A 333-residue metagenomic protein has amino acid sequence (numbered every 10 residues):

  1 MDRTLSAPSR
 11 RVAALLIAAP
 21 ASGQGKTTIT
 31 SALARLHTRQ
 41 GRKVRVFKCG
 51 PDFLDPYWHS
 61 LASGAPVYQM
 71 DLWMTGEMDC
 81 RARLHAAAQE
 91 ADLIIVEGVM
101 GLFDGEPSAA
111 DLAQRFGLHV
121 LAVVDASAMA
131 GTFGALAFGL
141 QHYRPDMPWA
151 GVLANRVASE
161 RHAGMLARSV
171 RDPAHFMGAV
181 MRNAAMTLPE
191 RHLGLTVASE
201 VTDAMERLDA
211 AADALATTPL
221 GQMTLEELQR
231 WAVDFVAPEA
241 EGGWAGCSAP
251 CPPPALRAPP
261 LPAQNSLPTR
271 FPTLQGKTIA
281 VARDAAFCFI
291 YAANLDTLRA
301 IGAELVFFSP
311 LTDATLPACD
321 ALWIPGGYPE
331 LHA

Functional and structural regions predicted by a protein language model:
D2-F116, V124-P148, E160-G164: ATP-dependent carboxylate-amine ligase catalytic core
R3, D296-A333: Flexible gly/pro-rich beta->alpha loop and the following alpha-helix that scaffold active-site loops
R3-A7, A237-T273: Intrinsic disorder/low-complexity segments
R10-A13, T273-T278: A short, charged/proline- and glycine-enriched loop that marks the coil->beta-strand transition at the N-terminal
L16, I95-E97, L121-V123, L153 (+2 more regions): Structural motif
K48-C49, A174-A184, E304-L311: Beta-strand->loop->alpha-helix junctions that form or flank phosphate-binding loops in nucleotide-handling enzymes
A130-V236: Internal gly/pro-rich beta-alpha loop/helix module that stabilizes soluble enzyme cofactors or their anionic handles
K277-R299: Short, charged N-terminal beta->alpha structural module
